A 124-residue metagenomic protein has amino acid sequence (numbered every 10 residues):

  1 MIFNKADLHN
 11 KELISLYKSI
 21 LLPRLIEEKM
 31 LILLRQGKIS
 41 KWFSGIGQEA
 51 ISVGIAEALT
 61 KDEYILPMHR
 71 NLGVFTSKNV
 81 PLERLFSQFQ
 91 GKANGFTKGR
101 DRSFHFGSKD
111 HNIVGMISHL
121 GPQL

Functional and structural regions predicted by a protein language model:
M1-S40, K61: Cofactor-/ligand-binding subdomain signature composed of acidic, glycine-rich, tryptophan-containing flexible loops
E28-L124: Cofactor-binding active-site loop characterized by glycine-rich and histidine/acidic residues
